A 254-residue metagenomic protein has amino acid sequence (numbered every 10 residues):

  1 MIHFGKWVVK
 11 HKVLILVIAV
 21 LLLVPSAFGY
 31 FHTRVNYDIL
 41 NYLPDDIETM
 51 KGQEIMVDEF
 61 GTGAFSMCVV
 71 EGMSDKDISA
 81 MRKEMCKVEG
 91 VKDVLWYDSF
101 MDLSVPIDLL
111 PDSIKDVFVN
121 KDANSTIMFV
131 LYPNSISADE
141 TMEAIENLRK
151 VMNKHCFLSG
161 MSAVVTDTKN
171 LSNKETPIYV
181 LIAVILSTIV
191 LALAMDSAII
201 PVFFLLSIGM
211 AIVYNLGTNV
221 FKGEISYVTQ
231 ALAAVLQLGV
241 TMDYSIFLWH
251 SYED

Functional and structural regions predicted by a protein language model:
M1-V35, P133-D254: Membrane-embedded transmembrane helical bundles of large multi-pass transporters/channels
K12, F60, C86-L95, C156: Structural motif
Y30-V69, P106-K121: Solvent-exposed, non-transmembrane loop/terminal regulatory segments of multi-pass membrane proteins
L43, G72, S135, D139: Charge-dense, low-complexity intrinsically disordered segments
D46, M50-K51, K76-L131, T166-N170: Extracytoplasmic
E54, K83, E146: Active-site phosphate/pyrophosphate- and oxyanion-stabilizing loops and adjacent acidic/basic residues in soluble
A64-C68, S125-N134: Short, hydrophobic beta-strand segments
V69-D75: Conserved short loop/turn motifs at secondary-structure junctions
